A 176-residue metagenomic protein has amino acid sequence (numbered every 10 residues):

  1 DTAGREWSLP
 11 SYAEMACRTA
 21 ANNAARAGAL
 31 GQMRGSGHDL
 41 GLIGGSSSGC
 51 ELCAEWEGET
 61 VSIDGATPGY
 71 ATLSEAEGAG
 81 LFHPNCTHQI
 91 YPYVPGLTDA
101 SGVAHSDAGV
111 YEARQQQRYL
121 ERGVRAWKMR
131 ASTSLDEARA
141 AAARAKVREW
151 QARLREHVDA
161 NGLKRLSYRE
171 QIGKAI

Functional and structural regions predicted by a protein language model:
D1-A79, V94-I176: Domain-core detector
A79-P92: Short beta-strand-alpha-helix junction that forms the catalytic/metal-binding core of metal-dependent nuclease domains
